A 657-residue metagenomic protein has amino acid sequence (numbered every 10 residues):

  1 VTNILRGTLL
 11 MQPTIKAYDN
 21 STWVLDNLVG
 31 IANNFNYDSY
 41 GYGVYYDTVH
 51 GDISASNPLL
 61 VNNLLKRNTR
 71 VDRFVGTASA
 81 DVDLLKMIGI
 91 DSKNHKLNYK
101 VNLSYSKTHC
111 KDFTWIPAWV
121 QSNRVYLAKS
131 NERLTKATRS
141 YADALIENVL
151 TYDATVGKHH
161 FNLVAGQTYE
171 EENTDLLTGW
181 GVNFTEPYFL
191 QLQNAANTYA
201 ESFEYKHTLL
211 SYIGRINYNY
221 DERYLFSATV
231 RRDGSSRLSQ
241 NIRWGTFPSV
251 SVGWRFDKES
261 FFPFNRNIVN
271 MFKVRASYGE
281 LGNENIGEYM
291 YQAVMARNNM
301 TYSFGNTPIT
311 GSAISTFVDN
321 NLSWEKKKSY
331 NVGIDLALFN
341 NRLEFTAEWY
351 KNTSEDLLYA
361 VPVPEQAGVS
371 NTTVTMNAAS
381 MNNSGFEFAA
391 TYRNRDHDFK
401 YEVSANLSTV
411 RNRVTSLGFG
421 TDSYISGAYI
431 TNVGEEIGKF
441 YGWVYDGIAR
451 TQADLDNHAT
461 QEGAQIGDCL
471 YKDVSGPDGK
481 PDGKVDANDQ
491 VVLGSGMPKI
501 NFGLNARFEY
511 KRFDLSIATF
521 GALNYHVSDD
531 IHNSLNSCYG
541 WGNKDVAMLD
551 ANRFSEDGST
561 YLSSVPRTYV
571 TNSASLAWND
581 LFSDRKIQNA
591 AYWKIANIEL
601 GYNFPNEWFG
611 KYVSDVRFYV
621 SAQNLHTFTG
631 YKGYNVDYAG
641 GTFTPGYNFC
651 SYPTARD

Functional and structural regions predicted by a protein language model:
V1-I116, A128-F440, F582-D657: Extracellular/periplasmic, surface-exposed regions of secreted and cell-surface proteins
A55, L59, S235, A522-R617 (+1 more regions): Extracytoplasmic gating/loop element in the C-terminal half of outer-membrane beta-barrel translocons and assembly
I116-A118, G179-V182, F419-T421, F520-L523 (+1 more regions): Short Gly/aromatic-enriched secondary-structure transition segments
A379, R395-G496, N536, N543 (+2 more regions): Conserved small-residue
S404, V414, N488, P498-R512 (+1 more regions): Conserved SET/PR-domain catalytic core that frames the SAM/AdoMet-binding pocket
T451, L504, V636: Aromatic-residue-lined binding/catalytic grooves and analogous aromatic/hydrophobic interfacial grooves in multimeric
S495-D530: Glycine-rich, aromatic-lined ligand/substrate-binding cores of catalytic and carbohydrate-binding domains
